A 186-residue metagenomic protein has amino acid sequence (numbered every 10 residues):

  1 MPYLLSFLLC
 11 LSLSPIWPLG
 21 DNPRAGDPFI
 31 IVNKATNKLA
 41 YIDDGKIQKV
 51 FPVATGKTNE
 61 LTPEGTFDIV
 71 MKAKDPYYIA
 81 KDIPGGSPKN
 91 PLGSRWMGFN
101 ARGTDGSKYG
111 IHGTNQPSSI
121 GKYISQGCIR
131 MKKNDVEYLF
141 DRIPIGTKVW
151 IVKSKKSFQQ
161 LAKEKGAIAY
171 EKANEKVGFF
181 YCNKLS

Functional and structural regions predicted by a protein language model:
Y3-S14: Bacterial N-terminal signal peptides
F7, G45, M71, N174 (+1 more regions): Generic alpha-helical secondary structure signal
P15-M71, D75-P76, S94-N100, A167: Cell wall/extracellular polymer interaction/catalysis modules
N22-A25, L61, P76, D82-S186: Exported/periplasmic cell-wall-interacting domains
